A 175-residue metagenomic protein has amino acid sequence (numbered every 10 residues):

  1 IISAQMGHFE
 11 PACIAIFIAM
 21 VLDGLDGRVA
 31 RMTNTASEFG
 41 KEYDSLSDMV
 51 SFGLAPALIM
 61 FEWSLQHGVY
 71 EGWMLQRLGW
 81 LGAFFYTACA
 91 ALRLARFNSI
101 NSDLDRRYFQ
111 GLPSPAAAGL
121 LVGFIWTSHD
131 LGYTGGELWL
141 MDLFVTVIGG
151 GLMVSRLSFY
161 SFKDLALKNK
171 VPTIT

Functional and structural regions predicted by a protein language model:
I1-E42, L78-T87: Membrane-embedded alpha-helical segments that form the functional core of polytopic membrane enzymes, especially those
I1-I14, P56-L81, F124-M141: Helix-coil boundary and interhelical linker segments in multi-pass alpha-helical membrane proteins
P11-I14, E42, L46-M49, R77-F84 (+3 more regions): Alpha-helical transmembrane segments of integral membrane proteins
A19-D23, F85-R93, I125, V145-R156: Alpha-helical transmembrane segments of multi-pass membrane proteins
D26-A30, S51-L58: Alpha-helical transmembrane segments and their lipid-water interface positions in multi-pass membrane proteins
A30-M49, E71, L75, L104-L112: Juxtamembrane helix-capping/reentrant segments at transmembrane boundaries
R77-G119: Hydrophobic, well-structured mid-protein blocks that either form specific transmembrane helices
R106-T175: C-terminal membrane-associated helical module and adjoining short loops/tails
